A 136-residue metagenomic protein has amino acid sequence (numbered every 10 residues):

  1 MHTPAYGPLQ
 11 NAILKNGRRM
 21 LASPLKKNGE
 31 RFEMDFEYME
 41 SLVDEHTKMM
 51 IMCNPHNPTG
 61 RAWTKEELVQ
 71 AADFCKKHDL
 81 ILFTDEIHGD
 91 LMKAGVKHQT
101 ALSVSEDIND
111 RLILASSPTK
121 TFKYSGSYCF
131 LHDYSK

Functional and structural regions predicted by a protein language model:
M1, R19-P24: Short hydrophobic/aromatic-enriched beta-strand-loop microsegments
M1-I13: Conserved PLP-anchoring active-site segment centered on the Schiff-base-forming lysine
L9, A71, A101: Aromatic/hydrophobic pocket-lining residues that form π-stacking "cages" and hydrophobic walls in ligand
R18, K77-I81, N109-D110: A short helix->loop->beta-strand "cap" motif at the edges of active sites that frequently abuts
L21, F83, I113-A115: Structural detector of well-ordered beta-strand residues that form the stable sheet scaffold of enzyme domains
S23-V96: Active-site phosphate-binding strand-loop segment of PLP-dependent enzymes
V104-K136: Active-site PLP attachment segment
